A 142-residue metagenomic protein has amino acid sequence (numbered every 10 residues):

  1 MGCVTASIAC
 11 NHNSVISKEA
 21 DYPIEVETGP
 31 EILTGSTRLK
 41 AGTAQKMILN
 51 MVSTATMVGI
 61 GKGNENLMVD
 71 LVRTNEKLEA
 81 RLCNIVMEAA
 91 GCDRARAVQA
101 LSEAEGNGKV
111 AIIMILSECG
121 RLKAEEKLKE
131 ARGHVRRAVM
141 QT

Functional and structural regions predicted by a protein language model:
M1-M47, M51, T56-I60: Glycine-rich phosphate-binding loops that contact phosphosugars or nucleotide phosphates
M51, T56-T142: Short, amphipathic alpha-helical interaction segments embedded in low-complexity terminal/linker regions of eukaryotic
